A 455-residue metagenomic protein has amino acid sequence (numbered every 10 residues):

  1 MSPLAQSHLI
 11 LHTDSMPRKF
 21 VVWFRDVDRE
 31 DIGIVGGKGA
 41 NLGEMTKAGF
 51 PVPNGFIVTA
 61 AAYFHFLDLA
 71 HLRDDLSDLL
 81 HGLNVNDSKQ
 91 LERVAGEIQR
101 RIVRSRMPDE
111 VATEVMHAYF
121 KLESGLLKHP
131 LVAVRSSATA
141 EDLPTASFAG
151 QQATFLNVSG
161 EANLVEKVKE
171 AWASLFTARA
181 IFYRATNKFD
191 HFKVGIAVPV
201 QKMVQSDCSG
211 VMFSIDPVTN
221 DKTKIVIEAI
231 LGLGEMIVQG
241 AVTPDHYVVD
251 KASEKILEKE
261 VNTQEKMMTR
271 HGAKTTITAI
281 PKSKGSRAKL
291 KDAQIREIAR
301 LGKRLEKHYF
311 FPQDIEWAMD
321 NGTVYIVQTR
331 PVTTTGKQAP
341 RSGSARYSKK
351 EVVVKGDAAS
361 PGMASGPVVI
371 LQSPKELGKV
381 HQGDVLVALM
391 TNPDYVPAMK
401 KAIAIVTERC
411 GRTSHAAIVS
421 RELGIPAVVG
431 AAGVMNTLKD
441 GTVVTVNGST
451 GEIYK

Functional and structural regions predicted by a protein language model:
S2-A197, C208, S286, L290-A293 (+7 more regions): N-terminal beta-alpha lobe that positions the nucleotide/phosphoryl donor in ATP/NTP-coupled carboxylate activation
R73, T334-G336, G362-D384, L389-K455: Acidic, glycine-rich flexible loop/linker segments
G150, K307-T333: Conserved metal-phosphate-binding beta-hairpin within the catalytic cores of diverse ATP-dependent phosphoryl-transfer
K224-D314, M319, Q382: Conserved catalytic alpha/beta cores of large enzymes that bind or transform nucleotide phosphates and polynucleotides
G234-A241, T333-S344: A short, polar/charged loop-to-alpha-helix boundary motif
